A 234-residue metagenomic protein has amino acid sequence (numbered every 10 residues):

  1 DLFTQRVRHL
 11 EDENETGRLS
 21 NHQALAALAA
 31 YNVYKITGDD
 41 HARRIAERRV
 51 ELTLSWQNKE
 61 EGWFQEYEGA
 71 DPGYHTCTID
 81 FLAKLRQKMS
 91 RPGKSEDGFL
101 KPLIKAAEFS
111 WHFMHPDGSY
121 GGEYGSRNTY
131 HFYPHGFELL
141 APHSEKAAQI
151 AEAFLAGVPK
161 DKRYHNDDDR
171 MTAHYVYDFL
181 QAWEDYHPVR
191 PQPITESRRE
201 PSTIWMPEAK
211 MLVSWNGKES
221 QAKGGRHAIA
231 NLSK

Functional and structural regions predicted by a protein language model:
D1-K101, E123-H135: Aromatic-lined, polymer-binding surfaces characteristic of secreted/periplasmic polysaccharide-degrading enzymes
K94-K234: Extended polysaccharide-engagement surfaces of secreted carbohydrate-active enzymes
